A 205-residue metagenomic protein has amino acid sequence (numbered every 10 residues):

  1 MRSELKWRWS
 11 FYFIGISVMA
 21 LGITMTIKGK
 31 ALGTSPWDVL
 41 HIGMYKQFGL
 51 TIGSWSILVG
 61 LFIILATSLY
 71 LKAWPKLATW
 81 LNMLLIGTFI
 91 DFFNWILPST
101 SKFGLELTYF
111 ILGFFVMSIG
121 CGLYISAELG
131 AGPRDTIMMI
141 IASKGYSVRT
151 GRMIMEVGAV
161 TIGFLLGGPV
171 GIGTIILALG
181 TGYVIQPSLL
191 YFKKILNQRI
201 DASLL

Functional and structural regions predicted by a protein language model:
M1-L205: Core subunits and conserved enzymes of cellular information-processing and envelope-translocation systems across
